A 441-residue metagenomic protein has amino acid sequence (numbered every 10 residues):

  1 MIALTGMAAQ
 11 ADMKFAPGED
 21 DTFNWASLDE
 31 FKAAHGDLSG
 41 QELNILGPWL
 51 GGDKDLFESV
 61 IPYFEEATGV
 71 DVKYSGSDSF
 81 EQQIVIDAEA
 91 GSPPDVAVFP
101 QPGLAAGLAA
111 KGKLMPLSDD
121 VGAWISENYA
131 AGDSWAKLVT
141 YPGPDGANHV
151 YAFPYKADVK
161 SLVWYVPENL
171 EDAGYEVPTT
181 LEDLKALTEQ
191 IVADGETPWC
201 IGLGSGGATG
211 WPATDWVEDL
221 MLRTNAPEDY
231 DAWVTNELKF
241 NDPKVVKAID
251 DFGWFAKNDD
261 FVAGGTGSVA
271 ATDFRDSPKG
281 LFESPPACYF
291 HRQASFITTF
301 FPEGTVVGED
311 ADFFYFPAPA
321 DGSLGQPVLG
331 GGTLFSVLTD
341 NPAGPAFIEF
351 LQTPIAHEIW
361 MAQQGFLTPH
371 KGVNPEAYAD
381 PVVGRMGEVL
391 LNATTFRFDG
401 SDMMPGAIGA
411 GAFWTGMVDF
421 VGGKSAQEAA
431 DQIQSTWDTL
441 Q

Functional and structural regions predicted by a protein language model:
D12-D37, L104-S161, P212: Hinge/lid segment of periplasmic solute-binding proteins
D12-E30, G36-L38, E171, G195 (+1 more regions): Conserved C-terminal helix/tail region of periplasmic/extracytoplasmic solute-binding proteins
D12-F15, V60-W135, E168-T179, G280-L281 (+2 more regions): Extracytoplasmic "Venus flytrap"/periplasmic binding protein-like
P62, N148, F296, P302-L367: Extracytoplasmic/periplasmic substrate-recognition and gating elements
I86, P94-D95, S126-E168, L324-P327 (+2 more regions): A structural signal for short loop-to-beta-strand junctions that line the ligand-binding cleft of periplasmic/secreted
P142-Y155, S161, K185-L238: Extracytoplasmic/periplasmic solute-binding protein
T188-Q190, V234-V269: Glycine-centered hinge/linker elements that transmit conformational signals in sensory and ligand-binding systems
F314, M361-A412: Long, aromatic- and glycine/proline-rich binding clefts that accommodate carbohydrate-like moieties
